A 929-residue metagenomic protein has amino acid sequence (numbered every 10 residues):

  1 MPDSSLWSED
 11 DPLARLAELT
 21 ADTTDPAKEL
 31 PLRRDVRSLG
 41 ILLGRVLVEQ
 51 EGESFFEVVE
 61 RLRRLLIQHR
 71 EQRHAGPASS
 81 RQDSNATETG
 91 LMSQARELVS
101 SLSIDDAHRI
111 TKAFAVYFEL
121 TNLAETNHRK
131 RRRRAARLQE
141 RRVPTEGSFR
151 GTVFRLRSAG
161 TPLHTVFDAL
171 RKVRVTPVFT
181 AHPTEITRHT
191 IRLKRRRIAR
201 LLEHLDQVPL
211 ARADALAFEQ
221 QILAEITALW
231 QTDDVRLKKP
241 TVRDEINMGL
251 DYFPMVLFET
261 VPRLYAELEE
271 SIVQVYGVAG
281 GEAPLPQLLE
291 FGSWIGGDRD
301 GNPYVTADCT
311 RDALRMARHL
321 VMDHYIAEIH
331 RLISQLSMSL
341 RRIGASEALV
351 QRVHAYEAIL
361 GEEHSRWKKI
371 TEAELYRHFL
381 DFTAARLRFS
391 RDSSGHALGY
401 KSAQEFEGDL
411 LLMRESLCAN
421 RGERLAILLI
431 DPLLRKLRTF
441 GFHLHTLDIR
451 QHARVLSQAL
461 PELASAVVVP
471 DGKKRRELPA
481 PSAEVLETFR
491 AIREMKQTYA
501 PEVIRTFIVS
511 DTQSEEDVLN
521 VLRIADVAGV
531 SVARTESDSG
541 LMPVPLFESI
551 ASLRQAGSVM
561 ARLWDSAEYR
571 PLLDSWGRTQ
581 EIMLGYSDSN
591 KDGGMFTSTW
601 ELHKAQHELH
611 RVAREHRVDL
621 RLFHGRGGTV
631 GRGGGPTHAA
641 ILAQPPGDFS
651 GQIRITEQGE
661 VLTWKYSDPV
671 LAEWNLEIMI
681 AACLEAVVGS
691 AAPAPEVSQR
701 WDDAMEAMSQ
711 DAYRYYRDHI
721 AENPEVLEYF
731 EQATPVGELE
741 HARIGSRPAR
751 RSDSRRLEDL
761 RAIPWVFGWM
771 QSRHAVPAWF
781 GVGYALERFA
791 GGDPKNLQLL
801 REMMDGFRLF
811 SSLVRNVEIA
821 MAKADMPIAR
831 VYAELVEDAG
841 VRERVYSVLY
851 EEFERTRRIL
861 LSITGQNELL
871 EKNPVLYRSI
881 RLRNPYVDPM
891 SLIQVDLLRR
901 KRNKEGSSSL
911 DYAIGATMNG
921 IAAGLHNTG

Functional and structural regions predicted by a protein language model:
M1-V467, P481, L541, G634 (+7 more regions): Often metal-dependent polyanion-binding catalytic scaffolds in large enzymes
V36, A107, I246, L250 (+23 more regions): Active-site-proximal structural scaffolding
L43, L264, L268, M413 (+5 more regions): Hydrophobic alpha-helical packing residues
R61, T126, F149, L156 (+10 more regions): Carbohydrate-active enzymes and regulators
A115, M413-C418, T506-S510, P543-L546 (+1 more regions): Short glycine-rich or small-residue beta-strand-to-loop segments that form or flank ligand, phosphate, metal/Fe-S
V305-S337, A528-R714: Catalytic or ion-translocation cores adjacent to nucleophile or general acid/base/metal-coordination motifs in diverse
E372, Y376-R388, F442-L519, R523 (+4 more regions): Active-site cores of enzymes that catalyze phosphoryl transfer or operate on phosphate-rich substrates
P695-G929: Long, compositionally biased intrinsically disordered regions
